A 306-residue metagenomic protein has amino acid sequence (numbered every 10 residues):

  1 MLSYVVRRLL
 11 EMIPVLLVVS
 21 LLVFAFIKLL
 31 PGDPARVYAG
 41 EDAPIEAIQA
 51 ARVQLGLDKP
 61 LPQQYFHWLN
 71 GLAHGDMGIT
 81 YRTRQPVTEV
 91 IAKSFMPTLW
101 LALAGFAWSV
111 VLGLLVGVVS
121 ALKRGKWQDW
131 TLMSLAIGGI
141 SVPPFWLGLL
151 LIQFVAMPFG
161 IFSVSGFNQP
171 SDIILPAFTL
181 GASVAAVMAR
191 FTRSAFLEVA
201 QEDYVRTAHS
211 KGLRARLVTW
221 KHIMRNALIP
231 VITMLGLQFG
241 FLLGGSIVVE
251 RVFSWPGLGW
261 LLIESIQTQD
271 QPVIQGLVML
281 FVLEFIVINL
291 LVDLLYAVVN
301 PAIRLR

Functional and structural regions predicted by a protein language model:
L2-Y4, E89-Q128, P144, F167-R306: Alpha-helical transmembrane segments of integral membrane proteins, especially multi-pass inner/plasma-membrane
V6-L16: N-terminal signal-anchor/signal peptide hydrophobic helix marking the start of the first transmembrane segment
V15-F66, Q85, A156-L175: Hydrophobic alpha-helical transmembrane segments of membrane transport/permease proteins and related membrane-embedded
L17, L21, G138-F145, L235-G240: Hydrophobic alpha-helical membrane-insertion segments
L17-L21, L103-A107, L147-L151: Hydrophobic alpha-helical transmembrane segments of multi-pass integral membrane proteins
V23-L29, K59, N70, S134-S163 (+1 more regions): Membrane-water interface segments at the C-terminal ends of transmembrane alpha-helices in multi-pass inner-membrane
F26, L30, Y38, D42 (+11 more regions): Hydrophobic aliphatic residues
D58-L114: An internal, D/E-rich "acidic patch" concept
